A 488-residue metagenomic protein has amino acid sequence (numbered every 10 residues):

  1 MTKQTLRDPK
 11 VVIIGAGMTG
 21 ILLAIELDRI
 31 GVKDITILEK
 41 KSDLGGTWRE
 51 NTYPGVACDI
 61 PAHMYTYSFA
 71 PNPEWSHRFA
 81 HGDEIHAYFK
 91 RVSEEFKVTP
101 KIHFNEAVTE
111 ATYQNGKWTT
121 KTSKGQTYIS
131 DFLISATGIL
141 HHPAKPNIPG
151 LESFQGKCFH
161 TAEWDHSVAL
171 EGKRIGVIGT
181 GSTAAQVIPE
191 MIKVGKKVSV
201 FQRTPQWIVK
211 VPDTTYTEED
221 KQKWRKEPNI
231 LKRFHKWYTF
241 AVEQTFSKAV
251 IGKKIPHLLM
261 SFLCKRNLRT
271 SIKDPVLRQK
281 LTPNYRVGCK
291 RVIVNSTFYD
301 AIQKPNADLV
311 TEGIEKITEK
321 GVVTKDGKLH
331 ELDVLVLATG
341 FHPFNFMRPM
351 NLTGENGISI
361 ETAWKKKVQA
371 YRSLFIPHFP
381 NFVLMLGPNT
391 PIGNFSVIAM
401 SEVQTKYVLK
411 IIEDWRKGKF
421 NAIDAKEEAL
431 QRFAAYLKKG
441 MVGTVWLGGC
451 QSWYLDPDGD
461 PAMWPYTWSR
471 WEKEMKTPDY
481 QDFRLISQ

Functional and structural regions predicted by a protein language model:
K3-D8, I13, M18, L22-D43 (+6 more regions): Rossmann-like dinucleotide-binding core of oxidoreductases
K3-I13, M18-I102, Q202-R203, T270-V276: Beta1-alpha1 glycine-rich phosphate/pyrophosphate-binding loop at the start of Rossmann-like nucleotide-binding domains
N72-R91, I178, G252-L259, Y285-T297: Short beta-strand to alpha-helix junction loop
H77-H141, K316: Feature captures the FAD/FMN-dependent oxidoreductase FAD-binding
S123-F132, E171, K325-V334: Core beta-strand elements of the Rossmann-like FAD/NAD(P) dinucleotide-binding domain in flavoenzyme oxidoreductases
K145-H160, V323-L374: Central helical "cap/lid" subdomain
L258-E331: Alpha/beta-hydrolase fold catalytic core
I398-E402, K406-Q488: C-terminal active-site-capping segments
